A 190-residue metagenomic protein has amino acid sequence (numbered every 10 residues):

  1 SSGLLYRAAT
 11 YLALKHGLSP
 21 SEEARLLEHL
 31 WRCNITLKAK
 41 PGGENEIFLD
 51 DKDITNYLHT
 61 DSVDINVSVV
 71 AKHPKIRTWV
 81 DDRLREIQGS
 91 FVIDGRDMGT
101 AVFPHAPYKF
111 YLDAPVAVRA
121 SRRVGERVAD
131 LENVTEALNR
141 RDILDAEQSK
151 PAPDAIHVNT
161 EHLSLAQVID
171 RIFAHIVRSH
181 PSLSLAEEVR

Functional and structural regions predicted by a protein language model:
S1, I93-D94: General beta-strand structural signal in soluble alpha/beta enzymes
L4-S90, A117, E132-E136, S164 (+1 more regions): ATP-dependent small-molecule kinase phosphotransfer cores that center on conserved nucleotide phosphate-binding segments
L5, D97-G99, D113-S121, H162-S164: Conserved nucleotide-binding/hydrolysis micro-motifs of P-loop NTPases
A39-K40, L84-Q88, G95-H105, A129-R171: Small-molecule kinase domains that catalyze NTP-dependent phosphoryl transfer to phosphate-bearing small molecules
G43-N45, L49, A106-Y108, P153: Change "...and in nucleic-acid phosphodiester-cleaving endonucleases..." to "...and in nucleic-acid processing enzymes
F48-T55, D82, S121-V124, V128-A129 (+1 more regions): NTP-dependent small-molecule kinase module
P104-V124, E136-N139: Conserved phosphate-donor/acceptor-positioning beta-strand/loop module used by diverse small-molecule
